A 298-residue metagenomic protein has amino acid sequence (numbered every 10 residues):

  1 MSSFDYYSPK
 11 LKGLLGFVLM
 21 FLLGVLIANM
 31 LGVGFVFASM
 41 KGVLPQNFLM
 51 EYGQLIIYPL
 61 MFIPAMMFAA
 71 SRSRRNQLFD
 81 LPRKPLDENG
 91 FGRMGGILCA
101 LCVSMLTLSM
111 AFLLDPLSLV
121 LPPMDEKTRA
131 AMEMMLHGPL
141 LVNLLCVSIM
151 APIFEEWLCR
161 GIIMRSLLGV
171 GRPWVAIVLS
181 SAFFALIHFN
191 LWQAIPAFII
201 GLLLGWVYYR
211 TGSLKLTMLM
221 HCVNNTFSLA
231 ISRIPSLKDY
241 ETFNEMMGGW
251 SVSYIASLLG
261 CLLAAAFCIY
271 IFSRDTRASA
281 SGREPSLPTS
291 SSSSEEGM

Functional and structural regions predicted by a protein language model:
M1-K10: Short, Lys/Arg-rich, polar N-terminal cytosolic tail immediately upstream of the first transmembrane signal-anchor
V18-R75, C99-C102: Alpha-helical transmembrane segments in multi-pass membrane proteins
M20-M30, P59-F68, V103-A111, Y254-T276: Hydrophobic core of alpha-helical transmembrane segments in multi-pass integral membrane proteins
L26-G34, S181, Q193-W250: Functionally important transmembrane alpha-helices
A38-M50, D80-I153, G169, F243 (+2 more regions): Juxtamembrane helix-loop-helix connectors linking adjacent transmembrane helices in multi-pass membrane enzymes
V142, W174-V175, W192, L214-K215: Residues that define the loop-to-transmembrane-helix transition and helix capping in multi-pass membrane transporters
F154-L179, W206-S213: Membrane-interface helix/loop boundary segments of multi-pass membrane proteins
C222-M298: C-terminal membrane module of polytopic membrane proteins
